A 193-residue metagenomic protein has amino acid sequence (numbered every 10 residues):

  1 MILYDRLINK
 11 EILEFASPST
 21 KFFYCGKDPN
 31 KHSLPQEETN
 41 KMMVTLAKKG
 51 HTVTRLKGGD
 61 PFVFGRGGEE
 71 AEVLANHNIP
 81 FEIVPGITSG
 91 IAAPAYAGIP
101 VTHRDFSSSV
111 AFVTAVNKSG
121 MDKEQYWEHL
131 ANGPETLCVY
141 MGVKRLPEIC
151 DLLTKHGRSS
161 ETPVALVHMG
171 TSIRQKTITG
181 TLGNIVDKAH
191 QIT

Functional and structural regions predicted by a protein language model:
M1-I87, V186-D187: Class I S-adenosyl-L-methionine
D5-L7, A115, M169: Cofactor-binding loop segments of dinucleotide-utilizing enzymes, especially the Rossmann-like FAD- and NAD(P)+-binding
I12, L74, A93-P94, I149 (+1 more regions): Hydrophobic packing residues within well-ordered alpha-helices of enzyme cores
L13-E14, T45, T102-H103, E128-L130 (+1 more regions): Short secondary-structure boundary/capping segments
E38, K48-T54, S109, N117-T193: A contiguous loop/helix-start segment that scaffolds small-molecule binding in enzyme catalytic cores
G58-G133, K176-N184: Class I SAM-dependent methyltransferase SAM-binding "motif I" and its flanking Rossmann-like core
